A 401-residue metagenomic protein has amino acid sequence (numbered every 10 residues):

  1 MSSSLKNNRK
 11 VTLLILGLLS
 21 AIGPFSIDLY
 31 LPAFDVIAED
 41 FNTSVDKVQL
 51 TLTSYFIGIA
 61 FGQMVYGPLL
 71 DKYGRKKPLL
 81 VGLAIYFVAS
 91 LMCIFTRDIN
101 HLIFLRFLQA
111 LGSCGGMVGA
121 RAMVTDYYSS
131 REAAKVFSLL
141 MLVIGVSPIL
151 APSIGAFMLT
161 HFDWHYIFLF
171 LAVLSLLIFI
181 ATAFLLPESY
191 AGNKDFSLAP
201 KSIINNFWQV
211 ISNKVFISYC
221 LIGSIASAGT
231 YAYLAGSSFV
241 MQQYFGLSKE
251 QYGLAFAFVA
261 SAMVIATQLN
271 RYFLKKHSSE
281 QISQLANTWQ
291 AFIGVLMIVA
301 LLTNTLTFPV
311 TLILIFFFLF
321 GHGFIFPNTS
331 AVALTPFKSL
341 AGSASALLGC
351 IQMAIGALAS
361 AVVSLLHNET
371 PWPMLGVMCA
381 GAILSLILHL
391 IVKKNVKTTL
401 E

Functional and structural regions predicted by a protein language model:
S2-L5, S189-C220: Juxtamembrane intracellular "pre-TM" segments in multi-pass secondary transporters
N42, G74, F95-H101, G112 (+2 more regions): Helix-breaking motifs and short loop linkers at transmembrane-helix boundaries and internal kinks in secondary membrane
F61-N100: Conserved MFS/SLC helix-loop-helix module at the cytosolic interface between two early adjacent transmembrane helices
A84-R97, Q290-T305: C-terminal ends and interior cores of transmembrane alpha-helices in multi-pass membrane transporters/permeases
I85, A89-M92, N100-L108, P309-I315: Paired small-residue
H101, S138-L186, Y190: Helix-loop-helix hairpin linking two adjacent transmembrane segments in secondary transporters
L105-V146: Cytoplasmic helix-loop-helix junction between adjacent transmembrane helices in 12-TM secondary transporters
S330-W372, V377-M378: A late C-terminal transmembrane helix in Major Facilitator Superfamily
